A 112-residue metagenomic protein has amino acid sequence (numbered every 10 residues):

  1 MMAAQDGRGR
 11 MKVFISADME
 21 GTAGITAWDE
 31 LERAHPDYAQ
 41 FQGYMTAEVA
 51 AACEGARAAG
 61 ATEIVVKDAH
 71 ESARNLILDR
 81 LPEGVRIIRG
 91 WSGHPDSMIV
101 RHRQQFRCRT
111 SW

Functional and structural regions predicted by a protein language model:
M2-V13, P95-C108: Short amphipathic alpha-helices and their capping/turn segments at secondary-structure boundaries
D6-V13, G21-E30, Q42-E63: Soluble secreted/lumenal catalytic domains with histidine-centered metal-binding or acid-base catalytic motifs
E63-A69: Short beta-strand segments at enzyme active-site cores
E71, N75-G84: Glycine-rich loop at the start of a catalytic domain that most often binds anionic cofactors/ligands
L81-R103: A glycine-rich helix N-cap at a beta->alpha junction
